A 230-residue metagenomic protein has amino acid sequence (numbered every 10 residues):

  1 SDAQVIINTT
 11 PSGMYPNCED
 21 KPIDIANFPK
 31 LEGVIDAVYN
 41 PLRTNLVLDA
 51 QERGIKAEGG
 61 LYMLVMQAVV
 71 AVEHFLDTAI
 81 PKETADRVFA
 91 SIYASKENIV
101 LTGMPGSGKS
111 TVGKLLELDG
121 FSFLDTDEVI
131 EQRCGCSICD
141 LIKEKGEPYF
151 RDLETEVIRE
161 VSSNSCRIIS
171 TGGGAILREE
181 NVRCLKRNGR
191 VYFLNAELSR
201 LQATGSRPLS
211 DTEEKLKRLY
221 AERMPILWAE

Functional and structural regions predicted by a protein language model:
D2-A57, A175-N181: Rossmann-like adenosine-cofactor binding region
A37-E97: Adenosine-phosphate binding glycine-rich loop
L101: Hydrophobic anchor at the beta1->P-loop junction of P-loop NTPases
M104: P-loop (Walker A) phosphate-binding loop of NTP-binding proteins
S107: ATP-binding Walker
S110: Walker A/P-loop
D125-K186: ATP-dependent small-molecule kinase phosphotransfer cores that center on conserved nucleotide phosphate-binding segments
R187-A229: A glycine- and Lys/Arg-enriched "phosphate-lid" helix/loop adjacent to the NTP-binding pocket of small-molecule kinases
